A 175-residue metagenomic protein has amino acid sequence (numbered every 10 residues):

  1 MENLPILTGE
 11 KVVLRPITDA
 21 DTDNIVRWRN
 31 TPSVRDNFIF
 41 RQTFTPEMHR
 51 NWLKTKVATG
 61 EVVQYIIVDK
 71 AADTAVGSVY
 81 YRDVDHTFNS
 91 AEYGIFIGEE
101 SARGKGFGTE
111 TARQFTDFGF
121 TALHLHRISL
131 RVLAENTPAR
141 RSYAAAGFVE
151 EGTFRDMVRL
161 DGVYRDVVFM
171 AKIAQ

Functional and structural regions predicted by a protein language model:
M1-I6, D161-Q175: Terminal substrate-recognition subdomain of acyl/acetyltransferases
M1-N51: A short, well-structured alpha-helix characteristic of acyl/acetyltransferase catalytic modules
Q42-S101, I173-A174: Acetyl-CoA-dependent GNAT
G104-F118, R140-A145: Conserved acetyl-CoA-binding loop-helix of GNAT-fold acetyltransferases
G108, A112, E135-A139, D156-D161: Short glycine/proline-centered loop/turn elements that form peptide/ligand docking sites
T121-R131: Conserved GNAT acetyl-CoA-binding A-motif
S129-V132, V149-D166: Conserved catalytic-core motifs of GNAT/GCN5-like acyltransferases
Y143, F148, M170: Conserved active-site tyrosine of GNAT-family acetyltransferases
